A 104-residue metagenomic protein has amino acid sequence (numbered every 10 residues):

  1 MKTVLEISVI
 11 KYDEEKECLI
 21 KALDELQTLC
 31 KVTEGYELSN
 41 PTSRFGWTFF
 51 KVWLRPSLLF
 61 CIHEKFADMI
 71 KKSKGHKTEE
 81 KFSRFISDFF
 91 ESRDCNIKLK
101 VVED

Functional and structural regions predicted by a protein language model:
M1-E25: Short, extreme N-terminal segment that most often corresponds to the first beta-strand
M1-V4, F45-F49, S92-D94: A general secondary-structure signal for short beta-strands and their flanking turns/coil in non-transmembrane regions
S8-I10, W53-R55, K100-V102: A structural detector for beta-sheet-dominated domains
K16-L19, H63, T78-S83: Short amphipathic alpha-helical segments that mediate assembly, nucleic-acid/protein binding, or membrane association
A22-L29, T33, F89: Conserved short hydrophobic interaction patches
K31-H76: Short, intrinsically disordered low-complexity segments
V32, M69-D104: Conserved short beta-strand edge segments in small beta-sheet-based binding/regulatory domains
